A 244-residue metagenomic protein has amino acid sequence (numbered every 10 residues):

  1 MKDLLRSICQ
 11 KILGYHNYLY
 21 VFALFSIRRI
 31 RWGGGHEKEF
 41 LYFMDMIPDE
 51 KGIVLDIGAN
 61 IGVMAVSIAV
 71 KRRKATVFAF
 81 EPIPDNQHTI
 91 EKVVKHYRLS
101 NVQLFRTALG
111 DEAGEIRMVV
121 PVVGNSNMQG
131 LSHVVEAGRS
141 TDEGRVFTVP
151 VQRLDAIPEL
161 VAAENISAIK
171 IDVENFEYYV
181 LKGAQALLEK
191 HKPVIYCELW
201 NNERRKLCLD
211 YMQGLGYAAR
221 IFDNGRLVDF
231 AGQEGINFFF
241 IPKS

Functional and structural regions predicted by a protein language model:
M1-S244: Phosphate/nucleotide-binding beta-alpha loop and adjacent structural elements of enzyme active sites
